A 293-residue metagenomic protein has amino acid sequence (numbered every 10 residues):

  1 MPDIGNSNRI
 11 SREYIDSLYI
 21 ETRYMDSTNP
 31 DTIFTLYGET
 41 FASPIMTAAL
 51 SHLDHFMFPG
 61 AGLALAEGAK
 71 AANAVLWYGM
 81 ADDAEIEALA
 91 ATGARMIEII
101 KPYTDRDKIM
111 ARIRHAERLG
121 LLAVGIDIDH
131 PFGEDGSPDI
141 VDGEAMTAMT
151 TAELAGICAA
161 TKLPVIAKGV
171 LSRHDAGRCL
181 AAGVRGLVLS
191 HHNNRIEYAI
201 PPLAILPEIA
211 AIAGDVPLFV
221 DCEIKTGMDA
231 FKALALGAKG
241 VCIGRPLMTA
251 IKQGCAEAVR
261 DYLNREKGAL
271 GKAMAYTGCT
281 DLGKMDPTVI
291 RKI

Functional and structural regions predicted by a protein language model:
M1-F41, A148, K284-M285: An N-cap/entry alpha-helix motif that binds or orients negatively charged groups
M1-N8, L247, C255-I293: C-terminal extensions of enzymes
E13-I20, A74, R118-L121, A159-K162 (+5 more regions): Generic secondary-structure signature for well-ordered alpha-helical cores
S27-G38, W77-A88, R112: Short, charged beta->alpha transition segments
T35-A81: Active-site cofactor/substrate anionic-group-binding motifs, chiefly glycine- and Lys/Arg-rich phosphate-binding loops
M46-H52, R95-E98, H192: Short, basic, glycine/proline-bearing loop/turn elements
A66-E67, A91-T92, T104-V220, G227-A250 (+1 more regions): Alpha/beta enzyme core
K70-R106: A gly/proline- and charged-residue-enriched helix-loop-helix capping module
